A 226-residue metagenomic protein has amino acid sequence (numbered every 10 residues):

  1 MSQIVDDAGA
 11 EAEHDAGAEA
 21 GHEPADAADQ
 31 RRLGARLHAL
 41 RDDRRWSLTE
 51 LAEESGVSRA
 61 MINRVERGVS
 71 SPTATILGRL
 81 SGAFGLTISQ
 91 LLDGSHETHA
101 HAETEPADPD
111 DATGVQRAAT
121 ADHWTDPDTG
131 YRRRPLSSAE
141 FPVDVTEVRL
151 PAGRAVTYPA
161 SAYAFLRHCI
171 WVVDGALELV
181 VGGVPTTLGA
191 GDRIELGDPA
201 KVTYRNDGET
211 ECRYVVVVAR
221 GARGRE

Functional and structural regions predicted by a protein language model:
A35-A52: Short basic helix-loop element that most often maps to the first helix and adjoining turn of HTH DNA-binding modules
G56-P72: Recognition helix of helix-turn-helix/homeodomain-like DNA-binding domains that insert into the DNA major groove
T75-Q90, H96: DNA major-groove recognition helix of helix-turn-helix/homeodomain DNA-binding modules
A118-A160, R167, V217-V218: A short glycine-rich, His/Asp/Glu-containing loop-to-beta-strand
V145-R149, E195, A200, G208-R225: A short hydrophobic beta-strand segment most commonly corresponding to one strand of the jelly-roll/cupin
A164-G182: Glycine- and acidic-residue-biased ligand/ion/polar-headgroup-sensing regions
L179-V180, T187, V202-G208: Short beta-strand His + acidic residue motifs that chelate non-heme Fe in jelly-roll/DSBH and cupin folds
G182-P199: Short acidic-glycine-tyrosine-enriched beta hairpin
